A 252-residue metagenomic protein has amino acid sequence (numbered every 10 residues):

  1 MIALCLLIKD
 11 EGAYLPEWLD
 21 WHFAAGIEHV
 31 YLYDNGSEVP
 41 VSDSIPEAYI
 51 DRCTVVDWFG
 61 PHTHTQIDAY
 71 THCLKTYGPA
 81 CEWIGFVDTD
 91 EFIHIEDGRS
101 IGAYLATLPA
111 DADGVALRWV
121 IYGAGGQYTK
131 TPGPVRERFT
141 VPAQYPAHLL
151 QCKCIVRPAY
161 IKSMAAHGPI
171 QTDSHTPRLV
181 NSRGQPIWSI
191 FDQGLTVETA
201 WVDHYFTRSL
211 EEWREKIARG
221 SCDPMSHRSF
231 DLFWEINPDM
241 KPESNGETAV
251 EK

Functional and structural regions predicted by a protein language model:
M1-F23: N-proximal low-complexity "stem/linker" segments adjacent to membrane-targeting elements
A3-L6, Y31-L32, V55-V56, A116: Structural recognition of the beta-strand scaffold that forms the well-ordered cores of secreted hydrolase catalytic
W21, H72-T76, T107: A generic secondary-structure signal
G36: Residues in the short beta-alpha loop(s) of Rossmann-like NAD(P)-binding domains
V39-F86, H94-I95: Active-site-proximal specificity loops/subdomain of glycosyltransferases
Q66-D68, I95-K252: Catalytic-site signature of metal-activated, phosphate-bearing donor transferases, centered on the GT-A/GT-A-like
